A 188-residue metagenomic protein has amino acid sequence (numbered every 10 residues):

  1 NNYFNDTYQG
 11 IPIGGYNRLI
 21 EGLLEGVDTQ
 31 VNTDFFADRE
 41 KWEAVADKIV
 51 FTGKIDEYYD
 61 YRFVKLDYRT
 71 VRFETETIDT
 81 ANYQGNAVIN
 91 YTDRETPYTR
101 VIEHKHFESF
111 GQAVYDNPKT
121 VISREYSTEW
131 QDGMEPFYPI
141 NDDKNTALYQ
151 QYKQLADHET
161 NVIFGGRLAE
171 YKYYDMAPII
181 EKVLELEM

Functional and structural regions predicted by a protein language model:
N1-K48, T52, D56-Y59: Active-site/ligand-binding neighborhood in enzyme catalytic cores
Y3, F51, A81, T160-G166: Short, functionally important structural connectors and interaction interfaces within domains
Q9-Y16, N90-Y91, K172-I179: Aromatic-acidic/polar surface patches that form glycan- and anion
G14, H104, Y126-S127, G166-A169: Short, loop-centered acidic/histidine patches that primarily coordinate divalent metals
Q30-D34, H104, G165: Conserved beta-strand termini and adjacent loop/short-helix elements that scaffold enzyme active sites in alpha/beta
F36, E40-L155: Mid-domain catalytic core of redox enzymes that form a hydrophobic substrate pocket/lid adjacent to a catalytic redox
E135-M188: C-terminal catalytic lobe of FAD-dependent flavoproteins
